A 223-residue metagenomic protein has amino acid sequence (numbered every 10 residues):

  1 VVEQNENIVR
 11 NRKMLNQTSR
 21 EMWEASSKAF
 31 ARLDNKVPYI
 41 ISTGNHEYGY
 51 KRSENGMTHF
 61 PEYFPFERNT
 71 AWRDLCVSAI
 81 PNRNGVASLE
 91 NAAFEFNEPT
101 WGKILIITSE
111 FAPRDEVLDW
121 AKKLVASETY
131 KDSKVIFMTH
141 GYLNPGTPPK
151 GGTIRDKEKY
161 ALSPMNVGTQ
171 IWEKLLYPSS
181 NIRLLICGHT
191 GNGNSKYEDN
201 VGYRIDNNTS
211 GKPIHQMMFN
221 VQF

Functional and structural regions predicted by a protein language model:
V1-N7, K13, G44, K134-H140: Active-site beta-strand/loop signature of hydrolases that rely on acidic residues for catalysis
V2-Q4, Y48-G49, N144-P145, G193: Short, active-site-adjacent cap segments at secondary-structure transitions
V2-R20, F66, G146-P164: Acidic/histidine-rich helix-loop elements that form or flank divalent-metal/phosphate-binding sites at the catalytic
I8-W120, T129-Y130, Y197-M218: Extended active-site neighborhood of metal-dependent phosphoesterases/phosphodiesterases
R32-N35, V86-E90, E95, K103-R204: His/acidic metal-ligating clusters that form di-metal
H140-G141, M218-N220: Active-site proximal loops enriched in glycine and acidic residues that flank catalytic Cys/His/Asp and coordinate
